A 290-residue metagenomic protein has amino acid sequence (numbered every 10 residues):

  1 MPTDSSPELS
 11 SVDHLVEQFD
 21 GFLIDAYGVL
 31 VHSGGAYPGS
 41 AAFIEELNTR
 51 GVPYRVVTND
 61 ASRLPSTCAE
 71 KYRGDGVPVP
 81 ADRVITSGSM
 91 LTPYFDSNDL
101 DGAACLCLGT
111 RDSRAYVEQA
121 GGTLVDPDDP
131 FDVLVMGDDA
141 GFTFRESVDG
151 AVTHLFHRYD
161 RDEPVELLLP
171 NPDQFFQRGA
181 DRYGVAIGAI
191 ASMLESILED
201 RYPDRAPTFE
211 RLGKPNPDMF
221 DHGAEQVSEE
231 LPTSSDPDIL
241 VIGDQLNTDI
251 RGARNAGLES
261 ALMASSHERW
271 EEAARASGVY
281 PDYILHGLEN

Functional and structural regions predicted by a protein language model:
M1-V57, A61-I85, T92-N290: Asp-based, Mg2+/Mn2+-dependent phosphohydrolase catalytic module
